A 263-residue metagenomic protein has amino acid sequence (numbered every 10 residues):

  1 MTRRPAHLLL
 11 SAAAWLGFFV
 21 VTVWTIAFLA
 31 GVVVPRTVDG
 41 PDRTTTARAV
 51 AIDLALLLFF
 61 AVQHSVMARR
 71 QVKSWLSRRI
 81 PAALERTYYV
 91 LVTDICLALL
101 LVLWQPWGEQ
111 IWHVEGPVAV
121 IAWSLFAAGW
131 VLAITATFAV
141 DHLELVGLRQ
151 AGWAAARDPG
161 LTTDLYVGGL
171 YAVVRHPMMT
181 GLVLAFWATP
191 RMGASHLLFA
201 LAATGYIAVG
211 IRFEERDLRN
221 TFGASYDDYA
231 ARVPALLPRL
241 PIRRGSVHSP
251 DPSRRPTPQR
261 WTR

Functional and structural regions predicted by a protein language model:
M1-A6: Short, Lys/Arg-rich, polar N-terminal cytosolic tail immediately upstream of the first transmembrane signal-anchor
H7-W24, A49-L54, A83-C96: Alpha-helical transmembrane segments of integral membrane proteins, especially early/N-terminal helices
F19-V20, W24-A27, A47, L56 (+3 more regions): Hydrophobic transmembrane alpha-helices
G31-R43, V72-S77, Q105-P117: Membrane-interface helix termini and inter-helical loops of multi-pass transporters
G40-R48, W75-V92, A155-G160: Juxtamembrane helix-capping/reentrant segments at transmembrane boundaries
T44-L58, V118-T135: Alpha-helical transmembrane segments
V66-S74, W104-W112, T137-W153, E214: Juxtamembrane/interfacial segments flanking transmembrane helices
Y88-D94, V118-A133, L170-T180: Membrane-interface loop-to-helix entry segments
